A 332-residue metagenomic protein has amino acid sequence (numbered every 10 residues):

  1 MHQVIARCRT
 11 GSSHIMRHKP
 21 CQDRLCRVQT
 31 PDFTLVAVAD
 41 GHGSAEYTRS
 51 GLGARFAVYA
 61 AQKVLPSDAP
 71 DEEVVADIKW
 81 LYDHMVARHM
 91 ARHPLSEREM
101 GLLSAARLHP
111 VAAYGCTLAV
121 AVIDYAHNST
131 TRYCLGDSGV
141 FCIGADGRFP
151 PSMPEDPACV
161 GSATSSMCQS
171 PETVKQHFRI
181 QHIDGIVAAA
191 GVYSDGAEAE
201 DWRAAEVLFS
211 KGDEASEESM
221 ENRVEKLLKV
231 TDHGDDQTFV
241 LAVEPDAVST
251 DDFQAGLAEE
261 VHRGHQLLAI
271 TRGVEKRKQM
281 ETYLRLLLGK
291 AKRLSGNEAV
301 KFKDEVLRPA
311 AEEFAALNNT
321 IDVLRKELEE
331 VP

Functional and structural regions predicted by a protein language model:
M1-C21, H93-H109, M153: Short glycine- and acidic-rich boundary segments immediately preceding or forming the N-terminal edge of structured
M1-P66, S138, C168-Q181, G234-Q237 (+1 more regions): N-terminal entry segment of metal-dependent catalytic domains or homologous docking segments
K19-Q29, P110-H127, T131, P154-W202: Acidic loop->beta-strand submotif enriched in PP2C/PPM serine/threonine phosphatases
V36-D40, Y133-L135, G191-Y193: Short hydrophobic beta-strand that contains or immediately precedes a catalytic carboxylate
Y59-P94, L208-K229: Helix-loop-helix
P70-I143, T173-G185: Catalytic core of PPM/PP2C metal-dependent serine/threonine phosphatase domains
G147-S152: Surface-exposed loop/edge segments in extracytoplasmic proteins
T164, C168-P332: C-terminal catalytic subdomain
